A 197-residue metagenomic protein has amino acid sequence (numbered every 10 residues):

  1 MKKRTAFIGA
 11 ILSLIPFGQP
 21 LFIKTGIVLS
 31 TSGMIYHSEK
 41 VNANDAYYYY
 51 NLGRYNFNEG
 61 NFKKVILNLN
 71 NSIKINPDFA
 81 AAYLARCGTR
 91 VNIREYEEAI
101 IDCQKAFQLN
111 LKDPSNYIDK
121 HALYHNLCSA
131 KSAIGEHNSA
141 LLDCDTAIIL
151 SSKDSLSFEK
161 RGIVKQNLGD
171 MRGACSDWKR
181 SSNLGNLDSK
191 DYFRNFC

Functional and structural regions predicted by a protein language model:
K2-C197: Alpha-helical tetratricopeptide repeat
